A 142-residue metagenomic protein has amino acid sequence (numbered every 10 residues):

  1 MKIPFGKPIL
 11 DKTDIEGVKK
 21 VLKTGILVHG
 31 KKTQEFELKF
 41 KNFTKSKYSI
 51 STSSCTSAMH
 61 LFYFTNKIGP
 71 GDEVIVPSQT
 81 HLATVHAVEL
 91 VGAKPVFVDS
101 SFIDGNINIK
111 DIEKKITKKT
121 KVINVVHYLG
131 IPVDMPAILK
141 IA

Functional and structural regions predicted by a protein language model:
M1-I26, K31: N-terminal "arm"/small-domain region of PLP-dependent enzymes with the aminotransferase-like
I26-E73, A87-V91, F97-D99: Phosphate-binding glycine-rich loop
Q79, S100: Short beta->alpha hinge that forms the Motif I/post-I loop of the SAM-binding pocket
T80-V85: Conserved coil-to-alpha-helix start sites within the AMP-binding
I103-A142: Active-site phosphate-binding strand-loop segment of PLP-dependent enzymes
